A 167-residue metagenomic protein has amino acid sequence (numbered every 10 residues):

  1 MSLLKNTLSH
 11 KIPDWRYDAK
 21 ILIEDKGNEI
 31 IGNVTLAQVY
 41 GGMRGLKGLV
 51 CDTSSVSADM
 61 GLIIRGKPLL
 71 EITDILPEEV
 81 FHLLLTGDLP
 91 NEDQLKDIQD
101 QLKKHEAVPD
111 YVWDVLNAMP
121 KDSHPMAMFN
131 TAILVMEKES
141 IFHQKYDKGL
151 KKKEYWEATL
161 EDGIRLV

Functional and structural regions predicted by a protein language model:
M1-V167: Hydrophobic alpha-helical bundle cores within soluble ligand-binding/oligomerization subdomains
